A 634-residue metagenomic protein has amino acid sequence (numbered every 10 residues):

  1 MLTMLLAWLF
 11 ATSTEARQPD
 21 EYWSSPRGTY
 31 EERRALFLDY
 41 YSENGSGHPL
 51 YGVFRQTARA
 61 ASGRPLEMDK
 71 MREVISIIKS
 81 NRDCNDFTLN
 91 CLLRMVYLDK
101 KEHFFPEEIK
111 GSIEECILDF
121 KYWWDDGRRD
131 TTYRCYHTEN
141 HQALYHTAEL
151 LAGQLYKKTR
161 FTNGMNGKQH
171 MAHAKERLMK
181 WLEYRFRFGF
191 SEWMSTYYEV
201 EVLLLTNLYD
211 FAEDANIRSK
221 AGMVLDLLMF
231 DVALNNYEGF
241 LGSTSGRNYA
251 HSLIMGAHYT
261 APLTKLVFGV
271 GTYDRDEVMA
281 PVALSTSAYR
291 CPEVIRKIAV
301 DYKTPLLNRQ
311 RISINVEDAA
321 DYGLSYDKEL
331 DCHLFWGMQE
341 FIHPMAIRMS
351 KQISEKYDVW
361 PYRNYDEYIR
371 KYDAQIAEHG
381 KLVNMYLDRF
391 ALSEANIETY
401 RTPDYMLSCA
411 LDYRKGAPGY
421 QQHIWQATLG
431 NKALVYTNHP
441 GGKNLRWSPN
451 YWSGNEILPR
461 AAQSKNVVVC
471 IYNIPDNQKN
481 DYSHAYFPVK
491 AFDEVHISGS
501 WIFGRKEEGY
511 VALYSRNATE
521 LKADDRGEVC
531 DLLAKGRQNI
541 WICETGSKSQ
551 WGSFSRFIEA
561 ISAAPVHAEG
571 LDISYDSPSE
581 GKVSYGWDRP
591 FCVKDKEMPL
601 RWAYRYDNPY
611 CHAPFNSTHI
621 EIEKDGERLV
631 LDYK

Functional and structural regions predicted by a protein language model:
M1-R17: Bacterial Sec-dependent N-terminal signal peptides
W8, E192, E398: Functionally constrained cores in energy, signaling, and assembly domains
R17-L144, N166-M179, V270-K634: Ser/Thr/Asn(+Pro)-rich, low-complexity disordered segments
S76, Y97-Y198, V202-L234, E238: Eukaryote-skewed repeat-based solenoidal scaffolds used as protein-protein interaction platforms, primarily
T196-V202, N248-A261, I295-V316: Short flexible/disordered coil segments
T206, A215, S219-Y289: Extended amphipathic alpha-helical segments with heptad-repeat/coiled-coil character used for oligomerization, fusion
